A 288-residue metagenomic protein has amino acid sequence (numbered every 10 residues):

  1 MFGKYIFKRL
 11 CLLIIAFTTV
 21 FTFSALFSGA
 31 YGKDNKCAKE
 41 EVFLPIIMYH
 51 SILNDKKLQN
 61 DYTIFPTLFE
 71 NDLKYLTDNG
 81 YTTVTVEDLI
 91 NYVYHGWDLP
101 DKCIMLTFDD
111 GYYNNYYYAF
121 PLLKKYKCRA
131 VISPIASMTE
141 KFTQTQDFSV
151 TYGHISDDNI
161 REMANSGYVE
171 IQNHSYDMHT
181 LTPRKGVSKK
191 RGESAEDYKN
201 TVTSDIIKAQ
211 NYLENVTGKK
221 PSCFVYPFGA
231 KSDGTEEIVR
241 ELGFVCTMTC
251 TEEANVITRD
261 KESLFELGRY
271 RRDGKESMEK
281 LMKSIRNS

Functional and structural regions predicted by a protein language model:
M1-A16: N-terminal Sec-pathway targeting helices
V20-I104, F265, R269-D273, M282-K283: N-terminal pre-catalytic segment of deacetylase/amide-hydrolase enzymes
A38-V42, W97-P100, K124-K127, M163-S166 (+3 more regions): Extracellular/periplasmic catalytic domains that process cell-envelope and extracellular macromolecules
I47, S51-N54, Q59, K102-I104 (+2 more regions): Metal-dependent polysaccharide deacetylase catalytic core of the NodB/CE4 family, i.e., the active-site-bearing domain
L68, K74-Y75, P121-K125, E162 (+2 more regions): Alpha-helical scaffold elements within enzyme catalytic domains, especially in hydrolases
D88, M105-Y112, C128: Substrate-binding cleft of extracellular glycoside hydrolase catalytic domains
D101, N115-A119: Membrane-embedded segments
K199, T203, V216-C223, A230-E276: His/Asp/Glu-enriched short active-site or ligand-binding loop at hydrolase and phosphoryl-transfer sites
